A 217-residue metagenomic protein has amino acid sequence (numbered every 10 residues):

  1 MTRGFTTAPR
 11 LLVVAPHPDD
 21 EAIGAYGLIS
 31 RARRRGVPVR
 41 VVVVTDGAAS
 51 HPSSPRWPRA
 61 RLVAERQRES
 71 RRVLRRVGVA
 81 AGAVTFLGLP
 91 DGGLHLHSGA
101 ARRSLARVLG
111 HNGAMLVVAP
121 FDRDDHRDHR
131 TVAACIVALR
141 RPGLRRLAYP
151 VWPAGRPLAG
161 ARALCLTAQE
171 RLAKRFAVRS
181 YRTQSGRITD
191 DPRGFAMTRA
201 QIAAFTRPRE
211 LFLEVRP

Functional and structural regions predicted by a protein language model:
M1-R145, L172, F176-R179, A204 (+1 more regions): Active-site beta-strand->loop->alpha-helix modules in alpha/beta enzyme cores, enriched in Gly/His/Asp(Glu)
V44, V151-W152: Generic beta-structure capping elements
A49, A154-R156: Short, acidic Gly/Pro/Ser/Thr-rich loop/turn segments
V84-G92, V151, D190-A196, A200: Acidic carboxylate-rich catalytic motifs and surrounding loops in phosphoryl-/glycosyl-chemistry enzymes
L94-H97, P157-A159, T198-R199: Short, solvent-exposed polar/charged micro-motifs at secondary-structure junctions
R145-V151: A structural motif
R156, G160-A196: A conserved mid-domain beta-alpha-beta active-site/ligand-binding segment of alpha/beta enzyme cores
D191-P217: C-terminal regulatory/interaction regions
